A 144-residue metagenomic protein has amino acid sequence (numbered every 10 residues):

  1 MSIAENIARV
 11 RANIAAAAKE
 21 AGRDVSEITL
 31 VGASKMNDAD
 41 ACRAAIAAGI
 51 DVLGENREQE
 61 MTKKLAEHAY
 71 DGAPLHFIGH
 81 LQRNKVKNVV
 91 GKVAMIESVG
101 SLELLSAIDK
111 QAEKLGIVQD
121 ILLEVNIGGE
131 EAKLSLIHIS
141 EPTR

Functional and structural regions predicted by a protein language model:
M1-T29: N-terminal amphipathic alpha-helix/helix-capping segment at the start of soluble metabolic enzymes
E20-R23, E27-V93, L102-L104: N-terminal active-site wall of soluble small-molecule enzyme domains
S98-L104, G129-L136: Active-site glycine- and acidic-residue-rich loops that bind and position anionic ligands or nucleotide-like cofactors
E103-L115, S140: Short amphipathic alpha-helices and their capping/turn segments at secondary-structure boundaries
S135-R144: Residue-level detector of conserved catalytic or cofactor/ligand-binding positions in enzyme active sites
